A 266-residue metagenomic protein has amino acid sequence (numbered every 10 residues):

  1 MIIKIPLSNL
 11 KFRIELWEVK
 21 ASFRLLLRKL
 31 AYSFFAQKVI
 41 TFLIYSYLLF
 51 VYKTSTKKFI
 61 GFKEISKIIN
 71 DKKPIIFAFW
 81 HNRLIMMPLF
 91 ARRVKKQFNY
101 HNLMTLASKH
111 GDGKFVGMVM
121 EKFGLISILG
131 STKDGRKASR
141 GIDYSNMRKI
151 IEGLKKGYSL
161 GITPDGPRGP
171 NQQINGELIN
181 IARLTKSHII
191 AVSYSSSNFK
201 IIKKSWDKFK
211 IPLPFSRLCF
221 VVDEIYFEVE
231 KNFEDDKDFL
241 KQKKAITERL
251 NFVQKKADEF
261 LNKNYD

Functional and structural regions predicted by a protein language model:
I2, L10, I14-I60: A transmembrane-helix-recognition feature enriched in membrane-embedded lipid enzymes and envelope glyco-/phospholipid
L49-K73, I85-R93: A short, well-structured juxtamembrane/interface segment
P74-S139: Catalytic core of membrane glycerolipid acyltransferases/transacylases, capturing the structured, soluble-facing
G113-M118, Y144-E152: Short, charged beta->alpha transition segments
M147-I181, T185: Catalytic-site beta-strand/loop segments enriched in glycine and acidic/polar residues
Q172-F233: A cross-family acyltransferase "interaction/gating" segment
K243-D266: Charged phosphate-binding loop/patch that engages nucleotide di/tri-phosphates or the phosphate backbone of nucleic
